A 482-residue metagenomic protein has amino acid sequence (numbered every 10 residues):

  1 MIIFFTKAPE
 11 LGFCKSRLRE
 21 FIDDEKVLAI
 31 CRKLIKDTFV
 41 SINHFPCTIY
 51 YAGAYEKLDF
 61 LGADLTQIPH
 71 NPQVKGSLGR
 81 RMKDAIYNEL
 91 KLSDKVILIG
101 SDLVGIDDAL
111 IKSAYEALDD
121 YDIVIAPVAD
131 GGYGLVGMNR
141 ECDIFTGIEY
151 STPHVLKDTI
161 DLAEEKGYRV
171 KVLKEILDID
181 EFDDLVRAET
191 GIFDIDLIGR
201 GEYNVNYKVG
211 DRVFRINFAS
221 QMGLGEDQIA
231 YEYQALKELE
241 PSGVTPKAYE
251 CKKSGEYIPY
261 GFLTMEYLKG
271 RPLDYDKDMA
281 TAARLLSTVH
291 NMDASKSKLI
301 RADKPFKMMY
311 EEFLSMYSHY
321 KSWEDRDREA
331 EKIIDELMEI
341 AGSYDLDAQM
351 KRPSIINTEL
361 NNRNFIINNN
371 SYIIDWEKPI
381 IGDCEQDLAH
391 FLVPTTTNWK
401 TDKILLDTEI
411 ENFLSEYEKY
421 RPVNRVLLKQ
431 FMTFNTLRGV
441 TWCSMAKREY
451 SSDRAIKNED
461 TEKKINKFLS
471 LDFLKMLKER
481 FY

Functional and structural regions predicted by a protein language model:
M1-L18: N-terminal nucleotide-binding beta1-loop-alpha1 segment
E10-L11, K15, F218-S220, S254 (+4 more regions): A glycine-centered beta->alpha junction motif in the catalytic cores of kinase/phosphotransferase enzymes
I106-D130: Conserved donor-nucleotide/metal-binding helix-loop-beta segment in metal-dependent transferases, i.e., the alpha-helix
E189-T190, A294-N362, N368, L477-F481: An alpha-helical support segment within catalytic cores of ATP-dependent transferases
D196-Y310: ATP-binding pocket architecture of kinase catalytic cores
E202-G210, A341-L388: Active-site acidic catalytic loop and adjacent metal/ATP-binding pocket of ATP-dependent phosphoryl transfer enzymes
Q386-P422, N435-D453: Active-site activation/catalytic loop segments of kinase-like enzymes and analogous catalytic loops in related
T441-Y482: ATP/Mg2+ or Mg2+-diphosphate-binding catalytic cores that bind nucleotide phosphates or diphosphates via glycine-rich
